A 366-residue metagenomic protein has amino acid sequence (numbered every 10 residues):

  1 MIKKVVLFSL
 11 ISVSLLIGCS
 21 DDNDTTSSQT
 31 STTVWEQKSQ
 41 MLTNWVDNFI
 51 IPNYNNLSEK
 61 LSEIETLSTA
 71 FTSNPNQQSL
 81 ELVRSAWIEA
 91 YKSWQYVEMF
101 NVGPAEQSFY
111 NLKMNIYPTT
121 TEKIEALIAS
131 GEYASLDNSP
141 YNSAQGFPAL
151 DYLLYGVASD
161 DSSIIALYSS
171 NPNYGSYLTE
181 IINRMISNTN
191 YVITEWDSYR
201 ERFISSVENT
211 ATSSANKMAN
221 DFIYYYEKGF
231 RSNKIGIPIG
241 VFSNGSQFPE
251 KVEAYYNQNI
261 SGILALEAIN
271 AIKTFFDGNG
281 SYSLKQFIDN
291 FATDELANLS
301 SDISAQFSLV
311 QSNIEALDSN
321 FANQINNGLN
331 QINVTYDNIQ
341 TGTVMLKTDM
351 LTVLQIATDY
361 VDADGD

Functional and structural regions predicted by a protein language model:
M1-V5: Positively charged n-region of N-terminal signal peptides that target proteins for export
V6-L10: Sec-dependent N-terminal signal peptides
L15-G18: C-terminal motif of bacterial Sec signal peptides marking the signal peptidase cleavage site
S20-N23: Bacterial signal peptide processing site
Q29-D366: Mature extracytoplasmic or organellar-lumen-exposed domains after removal of signal/transit peptides
